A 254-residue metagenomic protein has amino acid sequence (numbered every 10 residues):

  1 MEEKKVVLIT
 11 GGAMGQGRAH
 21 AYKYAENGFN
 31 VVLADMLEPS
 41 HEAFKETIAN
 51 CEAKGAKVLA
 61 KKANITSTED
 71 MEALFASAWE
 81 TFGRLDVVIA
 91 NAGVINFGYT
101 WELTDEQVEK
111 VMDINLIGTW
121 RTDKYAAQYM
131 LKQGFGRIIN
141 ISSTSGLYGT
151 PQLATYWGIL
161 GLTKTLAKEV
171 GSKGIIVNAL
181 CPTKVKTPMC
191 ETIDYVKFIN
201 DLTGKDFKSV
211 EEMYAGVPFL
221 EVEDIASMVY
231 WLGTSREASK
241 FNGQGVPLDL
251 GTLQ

Functional and structural regions predicted by a protein language model:
E2-V32: Canonical Rossmann dinucleotide-binding motif of NAD(H)/NADP(H)-dependent dehydrogenases/reductases, specifically
F29-F44: Conserved glycine-rich Rossmann-like NAD(P)H-binding loop of the short-chain dehydrogenase/reductase
Y99-T100, T104-M112: Substrate-binding pocket helix/loop in short-chain dehydrogenase/reductase
Q128, K168-S172: Alpha-helical segment proximal to the catalytic Tyr-Lys
S143: Residue(s) in the substrate-gating loop at a strand-loop-helix junction that position the organic substrate next
Y148, E237-Q254: Short C-terminal tail/terminal secondary-structure segment of NAD(P)H-dependent dehydrogenase/reductase domains
G171, I176, K240-G243: Short, small/polar-rich loop/turn modules that mediate ligand/substrate recognition or access, typified
